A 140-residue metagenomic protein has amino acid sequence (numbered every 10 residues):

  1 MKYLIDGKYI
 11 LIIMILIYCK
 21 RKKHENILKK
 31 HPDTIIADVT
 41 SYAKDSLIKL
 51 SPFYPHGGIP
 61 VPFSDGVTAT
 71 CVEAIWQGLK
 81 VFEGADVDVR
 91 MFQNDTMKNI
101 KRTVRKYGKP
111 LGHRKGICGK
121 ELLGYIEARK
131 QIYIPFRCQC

Functional and structural regions predicted by a protein language model:
Y3-C140: Charged, low-complexity intrinsically disordered segments
